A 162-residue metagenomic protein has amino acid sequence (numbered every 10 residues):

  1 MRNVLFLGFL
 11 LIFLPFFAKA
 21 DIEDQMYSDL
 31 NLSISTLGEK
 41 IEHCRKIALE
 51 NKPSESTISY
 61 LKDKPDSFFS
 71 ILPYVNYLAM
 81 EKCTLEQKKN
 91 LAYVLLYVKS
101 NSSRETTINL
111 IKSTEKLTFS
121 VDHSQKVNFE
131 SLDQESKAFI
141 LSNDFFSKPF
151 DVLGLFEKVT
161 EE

Functional and structural regions predicted by a protein language model:
M1-D21: Classical Sec-dependent N-terminal signal peptides that target proteins to the secretory pathway
L14, L37-G38, Y74-L78: Processing junctions and N-termini across compartments
K19-D66: Immediate post-signal-peptide N-terminus of mature secreted/exported proteins
R45-L49, T106, K148: Residue-level signal for secondary-structure boundary elements
P65, L72-P73, D133, D144: Residues that cap or delimit alpha-helices
D66-L117: Mature extracytoplasmic domains of secretory-pathway proteins
T107-E162: C-terminal amphipathic alpha-helix
